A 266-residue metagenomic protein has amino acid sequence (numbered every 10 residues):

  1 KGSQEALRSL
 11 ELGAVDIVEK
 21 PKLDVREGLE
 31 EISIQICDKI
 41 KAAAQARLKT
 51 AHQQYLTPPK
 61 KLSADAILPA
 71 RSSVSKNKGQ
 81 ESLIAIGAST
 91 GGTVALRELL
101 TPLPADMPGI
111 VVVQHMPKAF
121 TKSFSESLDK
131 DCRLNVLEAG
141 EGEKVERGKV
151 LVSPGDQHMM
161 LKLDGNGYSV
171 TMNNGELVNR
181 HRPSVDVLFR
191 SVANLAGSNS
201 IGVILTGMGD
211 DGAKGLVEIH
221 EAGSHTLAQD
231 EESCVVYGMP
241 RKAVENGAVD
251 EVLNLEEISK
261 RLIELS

Functional and structural regions predicted by a protein language model:
K1-S266: Conserved acid/base catalytic micro-environments in cytosolic active-site loops
